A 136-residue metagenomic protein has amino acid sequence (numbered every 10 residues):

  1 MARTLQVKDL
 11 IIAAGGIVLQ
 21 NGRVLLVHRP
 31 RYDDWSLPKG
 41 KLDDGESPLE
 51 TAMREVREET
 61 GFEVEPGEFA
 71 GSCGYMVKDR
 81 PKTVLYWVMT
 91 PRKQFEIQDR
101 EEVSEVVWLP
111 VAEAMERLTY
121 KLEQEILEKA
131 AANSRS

Functional and structural regions predicted by a protein language model:
M1-G15: Acidic, metal-coordinating catalytic segment for phosphate/diphosphate chemistry, firing primarily on the Nudix
K8-L10, K78-P81, R100-V103: A generic structural micro-feature
I12-A14, G22, V84-L85, S104: Change "...and in nucleic-acid phosphodiester-cleaving endonucleases..." to "...and in nucleic-acid processing enzymes
L19-E58: Conserved Nudix-box catalytic region and its N-terminal flanking loop in Nudix hydrolases and closely related
K41, E113-A114: Short, well-ordered alpha-helical scaffold segment located in the soluble/lumenal catalytic or ligand-binding core
E63-S72: A short coil-to-beta-strand element that immediately follows conserved catalytic motifs
C73-I97, V107, V111, L122 (+1 more regions): Active-site-adjacent beta-strand/loop module that shapes the phosphate/pyrophosphate-binding cleft
E116-S136: Charged phosphate-binding loop/patch that engages nucleotide di/tri-phosphates or the phosphate backbone of nucleic
